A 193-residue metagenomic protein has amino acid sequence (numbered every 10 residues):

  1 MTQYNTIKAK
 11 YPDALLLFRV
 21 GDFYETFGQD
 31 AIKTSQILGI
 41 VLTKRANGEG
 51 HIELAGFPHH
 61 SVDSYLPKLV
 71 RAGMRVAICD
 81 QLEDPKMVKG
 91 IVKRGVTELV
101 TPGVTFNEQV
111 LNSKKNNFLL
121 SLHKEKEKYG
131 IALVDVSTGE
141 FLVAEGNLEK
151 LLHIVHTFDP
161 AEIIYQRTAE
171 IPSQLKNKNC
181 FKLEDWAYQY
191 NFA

Functional and structural regions predicted by a protein language model:
M1-A193: Basic, polar low-complexity surface loops/patches
